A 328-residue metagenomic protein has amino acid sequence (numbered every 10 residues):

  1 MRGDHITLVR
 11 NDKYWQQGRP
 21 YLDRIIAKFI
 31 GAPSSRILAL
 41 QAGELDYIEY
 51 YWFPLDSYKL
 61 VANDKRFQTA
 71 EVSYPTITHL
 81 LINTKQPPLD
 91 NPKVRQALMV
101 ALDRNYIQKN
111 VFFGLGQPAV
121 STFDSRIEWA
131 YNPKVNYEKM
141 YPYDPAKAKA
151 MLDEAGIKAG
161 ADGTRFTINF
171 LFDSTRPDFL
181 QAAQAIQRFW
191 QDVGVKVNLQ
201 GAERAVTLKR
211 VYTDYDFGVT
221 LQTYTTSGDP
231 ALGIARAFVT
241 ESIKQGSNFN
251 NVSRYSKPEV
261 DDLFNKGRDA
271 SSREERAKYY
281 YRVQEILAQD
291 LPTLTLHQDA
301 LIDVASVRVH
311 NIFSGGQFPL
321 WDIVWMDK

Functional and structural regions predicted by a protein language model:
M1-R24, A146, A150: Gly/Pro-rich hinge or "lid" segments in bacterial periplasmic/extracellular proteins
G3-H5, R10, I77-T78, A101-Y131 (+2 more regions): Detector for C-terminal structural segments
N11-L60, Q187, K196-N198: Ligand-site clamp/hinge motif
Y14-Q17, Q86-V94, K158-A159: Short helix-loop capping/hinge motifs at secondary-structure junctions, enriched in acidic/polar residues
I26, N83-P87, V94-A97, N132-Y141 (+3 more regions): Second-shell loop/turn segments in exported
S34-L45, D64, P92-K93, Q184-V193 (+1 more regions): Short helices/loops that flank or line small-molecule/ion binding pockets
I48-Y50, A202, T220-Q222: Short beta-strand and adjacent tight-turn residues that come in two discontinuous sequence segments and form the edges
P118-A155, S174-Q181: Structural transition elements
